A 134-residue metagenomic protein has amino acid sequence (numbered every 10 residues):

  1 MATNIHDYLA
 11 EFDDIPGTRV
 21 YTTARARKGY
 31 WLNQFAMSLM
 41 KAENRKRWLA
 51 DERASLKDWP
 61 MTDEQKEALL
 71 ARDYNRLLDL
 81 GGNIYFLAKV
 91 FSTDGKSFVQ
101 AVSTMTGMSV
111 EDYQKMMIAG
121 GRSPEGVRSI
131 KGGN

Functional and structural regions predicted by a protein language model:
M1-N134: Charged, low-complexity intrinsically disordered segments
